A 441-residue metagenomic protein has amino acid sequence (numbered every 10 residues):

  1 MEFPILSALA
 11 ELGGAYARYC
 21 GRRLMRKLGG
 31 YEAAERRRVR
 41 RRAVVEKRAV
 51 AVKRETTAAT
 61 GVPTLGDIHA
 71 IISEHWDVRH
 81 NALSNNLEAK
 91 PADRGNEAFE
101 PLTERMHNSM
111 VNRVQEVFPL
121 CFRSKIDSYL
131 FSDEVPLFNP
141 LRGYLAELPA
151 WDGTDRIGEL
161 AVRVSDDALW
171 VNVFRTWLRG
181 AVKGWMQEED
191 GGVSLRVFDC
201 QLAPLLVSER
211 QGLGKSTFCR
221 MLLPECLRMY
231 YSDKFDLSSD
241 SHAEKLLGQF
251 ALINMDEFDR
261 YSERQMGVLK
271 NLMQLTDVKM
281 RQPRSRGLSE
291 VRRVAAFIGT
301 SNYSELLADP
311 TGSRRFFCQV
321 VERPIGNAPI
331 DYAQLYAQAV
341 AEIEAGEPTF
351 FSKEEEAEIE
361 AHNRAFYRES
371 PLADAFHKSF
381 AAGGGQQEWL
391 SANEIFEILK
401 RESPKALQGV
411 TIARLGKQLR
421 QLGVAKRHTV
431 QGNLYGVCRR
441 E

Functional and structural regions predicted by a protein language model:
M1-G153, A168-N172, G191, K405-A406 (+1 more regions): N-terminal nucleic-acid engagement/recognition segments and initiation subdomains in replication, restriction
S132-G248: P-loop NTPase catalytic core of nucleic-acid-dependent motor ATPases
H242-G248, Q282-T300: AAA+/SF3 P-loop NTPase mechanochemical coupling elements
A251-M273, L307-G312: Conserved AAA+/SF3 P-loop NTPase catalytic/coupling segment centered on the Walker-B
G267-S289: Conserved catalytic/switch belt of AAA+ P-loop NTPases
L307-I325: A short helix-turn-beta junction within AAA+ P-loop NTPase domains corresponding to the substrate/partner-engaging
I330-H362: Long, low-complexity, charged/polar intrinsically disordered regions in eukaryotic proteins
F350-E441: DNA transaction DNA-binding modules
